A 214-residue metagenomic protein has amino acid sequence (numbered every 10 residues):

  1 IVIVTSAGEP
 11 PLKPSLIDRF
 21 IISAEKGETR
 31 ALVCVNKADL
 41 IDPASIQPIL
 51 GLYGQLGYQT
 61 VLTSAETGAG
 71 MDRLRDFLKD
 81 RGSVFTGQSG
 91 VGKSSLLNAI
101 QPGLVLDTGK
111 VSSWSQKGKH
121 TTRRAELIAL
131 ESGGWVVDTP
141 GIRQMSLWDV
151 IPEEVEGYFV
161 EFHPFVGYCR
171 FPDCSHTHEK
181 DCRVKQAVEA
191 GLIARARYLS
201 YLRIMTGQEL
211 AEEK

Functional and structural regions predicted by a protein language model:
I1, S6-G8, S15, I22-S23 (+4 more regions): Helix-rich effector regions associated with P-loop NTPase G domains
E9-P11, V84: Short beta-strands and strand-coil junctions in structured, solvent-facing domains, enriched
L16-R19, Q47-P48: Charged helix-capping and loop-helix junction motifs
A24, L78, L96: Conserved hydrophobic/aromatic pocket- or pore-lining residues that grip, position, or stack substrates in active sites
L40-V91: Canonical P-loop GTPase G-domain recognition
K93-G109: A conserved segment at the C-terminal end of the G1
